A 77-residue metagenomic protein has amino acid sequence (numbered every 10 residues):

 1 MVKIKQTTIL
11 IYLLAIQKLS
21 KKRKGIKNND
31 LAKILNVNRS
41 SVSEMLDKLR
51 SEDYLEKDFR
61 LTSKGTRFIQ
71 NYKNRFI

Functional and structural regions predicted by a protein language model:
M1-L14, N74: Short alpha-helical segments that sit at the start of domains
K22-A32: Short acidic, hydrophobic short linear motifs in intrinsically disordered regions
S40: Key DNA-contact positions within bacterial/archaeal DNA-binding proteins
L46-D47: Short, hydrophobic-biased segments on the C-terminal half of alpha helices that form "recognition helices"
R50-R60: A short, conserved structural fragment
F59-F76: Basic, amphipathic "hinge/linker" alpha-helix immediately C-terminal to the N-terminal HTH DNA-binding motif
